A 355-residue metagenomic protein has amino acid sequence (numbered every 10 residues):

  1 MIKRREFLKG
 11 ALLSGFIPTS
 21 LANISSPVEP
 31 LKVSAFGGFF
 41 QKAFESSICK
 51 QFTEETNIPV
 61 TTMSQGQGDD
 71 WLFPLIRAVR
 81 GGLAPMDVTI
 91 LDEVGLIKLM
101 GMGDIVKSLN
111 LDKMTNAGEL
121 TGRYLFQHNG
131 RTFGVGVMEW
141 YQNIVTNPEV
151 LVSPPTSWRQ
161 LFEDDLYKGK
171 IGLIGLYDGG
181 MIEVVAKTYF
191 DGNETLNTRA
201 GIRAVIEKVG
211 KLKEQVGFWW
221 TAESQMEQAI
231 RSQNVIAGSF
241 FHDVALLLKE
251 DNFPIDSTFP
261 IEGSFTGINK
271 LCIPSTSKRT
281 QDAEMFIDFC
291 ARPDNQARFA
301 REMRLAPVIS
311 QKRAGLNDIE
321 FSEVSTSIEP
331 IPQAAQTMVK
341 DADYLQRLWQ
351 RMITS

Functional and structural regions predicted by a protein language model:
M1-G15: N-terminal secretory signal peptides and thylakoid transit peptides that target proteins across membranes
I24-I97: Early extracytoplasmic/lumenal segment of secretory-pathway proteins
Q41-E45, G68, P85, D92-L96 (+1 more regions): Extracytoplasmic ligand-binding site segments that recognize negatively charged/polar headgroups
D87-I90, W219, I236-F241: Paired acidic/hydrophobic, glycine-rich loop segments that form the ligand-binding mouth/hinge of periplasmic-binding
L96-K98, R231, G238-P254: A ligand-binding cleft/hinge motif common to bilobed small-molecule-binding domains
R203-L212, K249-S275: Periplasmic-binding protein-like
F265, N269, P274-Q333: Mature extracytoplasmic/periplasmic domains
P330-S355: Conserved C-terminal helix/tail region of periplasmic/extracytoplasmic solute-binding proteins
